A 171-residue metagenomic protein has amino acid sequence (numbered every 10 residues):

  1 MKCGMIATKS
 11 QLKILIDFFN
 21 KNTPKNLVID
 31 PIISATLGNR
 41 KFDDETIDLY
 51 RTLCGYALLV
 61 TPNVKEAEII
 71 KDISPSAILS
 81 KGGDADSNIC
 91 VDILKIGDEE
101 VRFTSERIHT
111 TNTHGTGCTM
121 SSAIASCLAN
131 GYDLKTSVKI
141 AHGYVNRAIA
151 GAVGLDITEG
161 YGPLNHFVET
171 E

Functional and structural regions predicted by a protein language model:
K2-T52, L59: Glycine/small-residue-rich loop that forms an oxyanion/phosphate-binding "nest" at active or ligand-binding sites
A7, I33-A35, G82-A85, E106-H109 (+1 more regions): Glycine-rich beta-alpha junction loops
D43-R102, H109: Conserved phosphate/ATP/ADP-binding segment of small-molecule kinases
E100-R102, C127-A141: Phosphate-handling active-site elements
V101-T104, R147: A structural signal for small-residue-enriched, beta-sheet-centric alpha/beta enzyme cores and oligomeric scaffold folds
T110-L134: Short, small-residue alpha-helix embedded
T136-E171: Charged C-terminal helix
